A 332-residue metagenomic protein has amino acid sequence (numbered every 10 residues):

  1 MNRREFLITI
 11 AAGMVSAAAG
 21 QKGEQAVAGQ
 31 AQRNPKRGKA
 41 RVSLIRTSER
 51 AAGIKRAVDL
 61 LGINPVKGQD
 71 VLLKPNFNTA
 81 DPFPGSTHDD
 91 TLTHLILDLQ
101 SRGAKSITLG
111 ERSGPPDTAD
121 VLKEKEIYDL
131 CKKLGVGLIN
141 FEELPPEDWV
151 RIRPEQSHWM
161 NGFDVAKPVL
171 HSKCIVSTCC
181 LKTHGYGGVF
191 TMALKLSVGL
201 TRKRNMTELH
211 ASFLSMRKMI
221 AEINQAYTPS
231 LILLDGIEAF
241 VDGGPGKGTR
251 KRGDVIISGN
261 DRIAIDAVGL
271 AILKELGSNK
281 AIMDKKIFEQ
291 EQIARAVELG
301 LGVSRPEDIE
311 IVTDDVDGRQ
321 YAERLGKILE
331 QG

Functional and structural regions predicted by a protein language model:
M1-G332: N-terminal and secondary-structure boundary signal
